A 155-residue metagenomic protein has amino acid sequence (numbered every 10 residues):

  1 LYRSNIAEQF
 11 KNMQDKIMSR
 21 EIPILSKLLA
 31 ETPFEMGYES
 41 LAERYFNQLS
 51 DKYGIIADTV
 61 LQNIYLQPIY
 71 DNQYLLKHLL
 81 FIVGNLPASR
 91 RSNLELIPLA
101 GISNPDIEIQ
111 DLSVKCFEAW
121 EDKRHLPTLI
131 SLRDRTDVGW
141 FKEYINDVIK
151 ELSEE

Functional and structural regions predicted by a protein language model:
L1-E8: Eukaryotic intrinsically disordered, low-complexity regulatory tails and linkers enriched in charged/polar residues
E8-K16, E31-K52, Q73-S89, Q110-D122 (+1 more regions): Structural detector for internal amphipathic alpha-helices that build alpha-solenoid repeat scaffolds
S19-K27, D51-Q67, S89-S103, D122-D134 (+1 more regions): Amphipathic alpha-helical scaffolding segments comprising HEAT/armadillo-like alpha-solenoid repeats
P68-N72, P105-D106, D137-K142: Short inter-helical turns and helix N-cap capping residues of alpha-solenoid HEAT/ARM repeat scaffolds
